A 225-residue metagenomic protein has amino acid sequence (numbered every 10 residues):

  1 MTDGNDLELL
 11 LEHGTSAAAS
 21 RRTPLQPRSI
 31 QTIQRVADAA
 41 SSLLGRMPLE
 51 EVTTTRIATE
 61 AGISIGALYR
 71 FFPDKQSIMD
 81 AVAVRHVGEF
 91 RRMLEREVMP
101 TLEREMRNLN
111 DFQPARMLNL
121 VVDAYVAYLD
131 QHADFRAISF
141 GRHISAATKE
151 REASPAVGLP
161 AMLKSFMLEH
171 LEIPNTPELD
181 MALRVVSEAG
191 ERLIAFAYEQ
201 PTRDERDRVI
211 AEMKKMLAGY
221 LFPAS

Functional and structural regions predicted by a protein language model:
M1-Q31, M106, S225: N-terminal intrinsically disordered/low-complexity leader segments
D3-H13, A124, V157-S165, T176-E199 (+1 more regions): Hydrophobic alpha-helical segments that form the core of small-molecule binding pockets and/or dimer interfaces
T32-A39, M117, L159: N-terminal positioning helix adjacent to the helix-turn-helix/winged-helix DNA-binding module
R35, A39, L43-S77, A81: Helix-turn-helix
V36-L44, F90, Y125, L129 (+2 more regions): Short hydrophobic clusters on alpha-helical segments that form packing/core surfaces in small helical domains
M79-H86, M93, P155: Alpha-helical DNA-contacting segments of helix-turn-helix folds
A81, E95-D130: Hydrophobic alpha-helical connector segments
R116-A137, A146-L171, D180-R184, K215-G219: Amphipathic alpha-helical packing segments from all-alpha helical-bundle domains
